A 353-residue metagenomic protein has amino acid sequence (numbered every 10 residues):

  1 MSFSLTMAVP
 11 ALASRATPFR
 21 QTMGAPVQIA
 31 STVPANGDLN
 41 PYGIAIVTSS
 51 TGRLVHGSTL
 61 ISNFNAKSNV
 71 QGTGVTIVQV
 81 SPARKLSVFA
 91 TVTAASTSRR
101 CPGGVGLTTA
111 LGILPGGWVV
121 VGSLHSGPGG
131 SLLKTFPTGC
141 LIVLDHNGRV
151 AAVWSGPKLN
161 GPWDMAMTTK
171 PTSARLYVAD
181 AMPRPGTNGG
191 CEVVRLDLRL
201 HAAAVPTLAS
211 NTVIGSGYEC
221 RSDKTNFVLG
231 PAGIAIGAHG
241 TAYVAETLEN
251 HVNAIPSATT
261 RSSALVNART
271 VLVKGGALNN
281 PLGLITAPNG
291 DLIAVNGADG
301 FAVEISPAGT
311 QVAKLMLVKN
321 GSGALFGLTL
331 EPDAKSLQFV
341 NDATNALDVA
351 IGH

Functional and structural regions predicted by a protein language model:
S4-R20: C-terminal region of N-terminal signal peptides and the immediate post-cleavage residues of exported proteins
A16-G37, Q79-G106, C140-P162, R199-A202 (+3 more regions): Surface-exposed loop and turn segments in beta-propeller and other repeat-based domains that flank or scaffold
T22, S49-H56, S62-A90: Beta-propeller domains
V33-G57, G72, A94-V119, L124-G127 (+6 more regions): Beta-rich, blade/repeat-based domains predominating in secreted/periplasmic proteins but also intracellular
F64-A66, S123-S126, F136, K170 (+9 more regions): Short loop/turn segments immediately following the C-termini of beta-strands
G74-V78, G139-I142, G190-V194, N250-A254 (+2 more regions): A short loop-to-beta-strand structural motif that recurs across blades of beta-propeller domains
Q79-P82, D145, D197-L198, I255-S257 (+3 more regions): Structural recognition of the beta-propeller blade-terminating site
T247-H251, V271-A313: Loop/turn-rich, solvent-exposed surfaces of beta-rich toroidal or solenoidal domains
